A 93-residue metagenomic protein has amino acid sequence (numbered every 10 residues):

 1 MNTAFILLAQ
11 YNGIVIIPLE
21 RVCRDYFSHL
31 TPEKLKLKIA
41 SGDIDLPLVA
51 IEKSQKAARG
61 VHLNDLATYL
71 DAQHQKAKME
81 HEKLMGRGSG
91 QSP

Functional and structural regions predicted by a protein language model:
M1-N2, Q75: Short, structured coil/loop segments at alpha-helix boundaries
N2, D25-G60, K83-G90: Major-groove DNA-recognition helix of helix-turn-helix-type DNA-binding domains
T3-K34, Y69: Polyanion-binding surface elements
F5-A9, D45, A77, H81: Generic hydrophobic, helix-prone segments enriched in Leu/Val/Ile
I14-V15, R59-V61: Residue-level marker of intrinsically disordered, low-complexity segments enriched for small/polar residues
P18, P47, H62-D65: Helix N-cap / beta->alpha transition motif
H62-Q91: A short, Lys/Arg-enriched interface patch at domain edges and termini
